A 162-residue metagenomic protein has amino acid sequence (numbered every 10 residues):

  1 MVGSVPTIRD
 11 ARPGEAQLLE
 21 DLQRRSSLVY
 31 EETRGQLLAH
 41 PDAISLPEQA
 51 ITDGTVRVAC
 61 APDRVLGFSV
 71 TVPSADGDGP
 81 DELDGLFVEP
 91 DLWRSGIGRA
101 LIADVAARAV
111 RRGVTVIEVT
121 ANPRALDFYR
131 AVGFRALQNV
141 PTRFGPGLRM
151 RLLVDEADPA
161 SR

Functional and structural regions predicted by a protein language model:
T7-D21: A short beta-loop-alpha structural element at the N-terminal edge of CoA-dependent acyl/N-acetyltransferase catalytic
E20-L46: Conserved GNAT-fold acetyl-CoA-binding loop/helix
P47-V58, E82: A short helix-loop-beta-strand connector motif used in the catalytic cores of GNAT acetyltransferases and, in some
V58, R64-P73, E82-F87: Conserved beta-strand in the GNAT
P73-L86, W93, R143-P146: A conserved beta-turn-beta hairpin within the catalytic core of GNAT-like acetyltransferases that forms part
V88, R94-A107, A131: Conserved acetyl-CoA-binding loop-helix of GNAT-fold acetyltransferases
A109-N122: Conserved GNAT acetyl-CoA-binding A-motif
E118-T120, R135-L152: Conserved catalytic-core motifs of GNAT/GCN5-like acyltransferases
